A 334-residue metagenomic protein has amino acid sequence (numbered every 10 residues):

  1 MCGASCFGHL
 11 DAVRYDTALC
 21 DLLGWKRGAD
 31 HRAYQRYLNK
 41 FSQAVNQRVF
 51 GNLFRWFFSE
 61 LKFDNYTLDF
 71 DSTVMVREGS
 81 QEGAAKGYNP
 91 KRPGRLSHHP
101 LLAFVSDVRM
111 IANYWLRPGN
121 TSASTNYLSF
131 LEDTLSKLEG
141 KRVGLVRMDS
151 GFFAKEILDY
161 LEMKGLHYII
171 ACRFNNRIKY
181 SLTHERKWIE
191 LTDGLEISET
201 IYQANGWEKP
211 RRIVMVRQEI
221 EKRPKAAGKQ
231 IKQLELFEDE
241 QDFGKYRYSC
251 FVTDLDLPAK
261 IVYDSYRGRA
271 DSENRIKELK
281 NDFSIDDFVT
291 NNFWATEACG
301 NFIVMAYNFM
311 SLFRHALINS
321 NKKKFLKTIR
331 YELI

Functional and structural regions predicted by a protein language model:
M1-K62, N113, L128-G151, K155-L166 (+1 more regions): Short alpha-helical elements
L10, D30, Y34, D64-M75 (+7 more regions): Short, conserved catalytic/metal-binding motifs centered on acidic residues
L10, Y15, V74, E196 (+4 more regions): Short amphipathic alpha-helical "interface-anchor" segments enriched in bulky aromatics
T17-C20, M75-R77, T121-S122, F152-E156 (+6 more regions): Flexible loop/turn segments at secondary-structure boundaries
A33-L102: Active-site-proximal, Lys/Arg-enriched surface segment that forms a nucleic-acid-binding/basic interface patch
P90-E139: Electropositive, glycine- and tryptophan-enriched low-complexity nucleic-acid-binding patches
H167-N281: An anionic, glycine-rich sequence signature occurring as long contiguous blocks
F309-I334: A short, flexible helix-boundary coil/loop motif
